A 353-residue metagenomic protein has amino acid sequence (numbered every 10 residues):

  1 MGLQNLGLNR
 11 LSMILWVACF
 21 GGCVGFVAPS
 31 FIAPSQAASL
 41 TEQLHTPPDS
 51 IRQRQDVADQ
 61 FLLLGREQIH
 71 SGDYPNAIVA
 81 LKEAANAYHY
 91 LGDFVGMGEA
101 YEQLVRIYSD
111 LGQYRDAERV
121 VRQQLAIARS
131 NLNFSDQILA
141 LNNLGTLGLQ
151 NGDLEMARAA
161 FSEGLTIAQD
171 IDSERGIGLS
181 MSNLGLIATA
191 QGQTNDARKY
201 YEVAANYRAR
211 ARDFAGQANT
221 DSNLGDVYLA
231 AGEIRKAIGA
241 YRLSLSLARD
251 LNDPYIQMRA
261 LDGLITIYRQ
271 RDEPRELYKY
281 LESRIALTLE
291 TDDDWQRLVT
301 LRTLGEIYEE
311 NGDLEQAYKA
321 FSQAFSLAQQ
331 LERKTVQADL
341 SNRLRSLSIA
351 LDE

Functional and structural regions predicted by a protein language model:
L3-L6, M13-E99, E353: N-terminal leader/linker segments that initiate helical-solenoid repeat arrays
P48, Q53-D56, P75, V95 (+10 more regions): Residue signature of alpha-solenoid helical repeat architecture, marking inter-repeat boundaries and helix-start
D59-H70, K82, G96-D110, V121 (+9 more regions): Conserved alpha-helical positions within TPR/SEL1-like repeat arrays
Q68, Y88-H89, Y108, A128-R129 (+9 more regions): Eukaryotic all-alpha helical interaction scaffolds
D293, T303-L304, Y308-E310, Y318-E353: Terminal, low-structured helical/coil segments at or just beyond the last alpha-helical repeat
